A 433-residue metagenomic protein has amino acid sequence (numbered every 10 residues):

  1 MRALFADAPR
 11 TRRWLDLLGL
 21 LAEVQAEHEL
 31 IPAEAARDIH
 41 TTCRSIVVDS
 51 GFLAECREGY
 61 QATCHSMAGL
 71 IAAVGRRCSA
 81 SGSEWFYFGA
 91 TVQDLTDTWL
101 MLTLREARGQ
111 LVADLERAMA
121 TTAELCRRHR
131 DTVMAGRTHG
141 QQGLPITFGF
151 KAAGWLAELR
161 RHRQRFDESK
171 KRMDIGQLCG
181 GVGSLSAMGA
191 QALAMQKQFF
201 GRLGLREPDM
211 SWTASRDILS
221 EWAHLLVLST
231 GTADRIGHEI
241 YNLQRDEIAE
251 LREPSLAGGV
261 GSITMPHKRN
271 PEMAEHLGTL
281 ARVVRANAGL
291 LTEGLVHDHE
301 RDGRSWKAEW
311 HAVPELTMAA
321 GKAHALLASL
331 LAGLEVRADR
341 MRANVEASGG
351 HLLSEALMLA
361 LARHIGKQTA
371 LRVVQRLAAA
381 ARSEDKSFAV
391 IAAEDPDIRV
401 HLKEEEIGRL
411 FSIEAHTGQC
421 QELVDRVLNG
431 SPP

Functional and structural regions predicted by a protein language model:
M1-C179, S184-L185, Q191-Q196, G259-S262 (+3 more regions): A helix-coil-helix interface module used to build multimeric assemblies and to scaffold catalytic/cofactor sites
M1-R13, R37, E58-C64, I263-P433: Glycine-rich cofactor/substrate-binding loops
R105-V112, E116, A123, A153-L156 (+7 more regions): Short amphipathic alpha-helical segments with heptad-repeat character
A120, R127, A157, Q164-R165 (+5 more regions): Solvent-exposed alpha-helix faces
R128-D131, R165-E168, R172, L205-D209 (+5 more regions): Conserved helix-loop functional segments at active or binding sites
F150, S220-L228, A356-H364: Short, well-ordered beta-strand elements within core beta-sheets of diverse protein domains
H162, T213-W306: Glycine-rich anion/phosphate-binding loop at the beta-strand->alpha-helix junction
A194-T213: A short, charged helix-loop
